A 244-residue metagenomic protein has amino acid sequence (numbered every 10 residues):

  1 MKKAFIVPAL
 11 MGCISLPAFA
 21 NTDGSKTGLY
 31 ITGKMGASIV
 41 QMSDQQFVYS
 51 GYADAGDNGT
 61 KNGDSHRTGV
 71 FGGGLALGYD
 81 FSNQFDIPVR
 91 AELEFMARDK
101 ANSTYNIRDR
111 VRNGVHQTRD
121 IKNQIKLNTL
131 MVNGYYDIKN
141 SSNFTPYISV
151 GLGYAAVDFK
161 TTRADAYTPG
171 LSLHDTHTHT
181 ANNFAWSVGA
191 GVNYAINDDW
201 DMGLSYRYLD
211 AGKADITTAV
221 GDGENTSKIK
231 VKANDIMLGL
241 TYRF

Functional and structural regions predicted by a protein language model:
M1-G28: Cleavable N-terminal export/targeting peptides
L16-T22, I39, L77-N83, Y135-N140 (+2 more regions): Outer-membrane beta-barrel proteins
G24-I39: Transmembrane beta-strand segments of Gram-negative outer membrane beta-barrel proteins
Y30, K230-F244: Outer-membrane beta-barrel "beta-signal"
I31-G33, R90-M96, Y147-G151: Extended hydrophobic secondary-structure segments that form protein cores and membrane-embedded regions
G33-A37, G73-Y79, V132-Y136, V150-Y154 (+3 more regions): Residues on the lipid-exposed face of transmembrane beta-strands in outer-membrane beta-barrel proteins
V40-G69, A97-T129, A155-N183, A211-D235: Extracellular/periplasm-exposed beta-strand and loop segments of Gram-negative cell-envelope proteins, dominated by
Q84-V89, S142-F144, Y194, D199-M202: Repeated loop/turn-to-beta-strand initiation elements of outer-membrane beta-barrel proteins
